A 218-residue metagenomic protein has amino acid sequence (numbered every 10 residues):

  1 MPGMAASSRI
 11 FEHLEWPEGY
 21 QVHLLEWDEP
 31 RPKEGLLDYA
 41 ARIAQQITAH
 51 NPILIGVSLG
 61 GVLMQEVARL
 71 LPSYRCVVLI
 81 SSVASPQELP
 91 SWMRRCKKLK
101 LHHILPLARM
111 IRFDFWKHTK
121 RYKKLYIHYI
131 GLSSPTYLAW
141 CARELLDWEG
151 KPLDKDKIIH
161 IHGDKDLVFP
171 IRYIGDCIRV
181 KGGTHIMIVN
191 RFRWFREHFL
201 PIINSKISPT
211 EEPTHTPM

Functional and structural regions predicted by a protein language model:
M1-H50, C96-I104, T184: Active-site catalytic motif of lipid deacylating hydrolases and related acyltransferases
L25-W27, Y173, I178-G183, I188-F192: Short glycine-rich catalytic loops that host catalytic nucleophiles or stabilize transition states across multiple
E34, G183-H198, H215: Catalytic histidine-centered segment of alpha/beta-hydrolase-like enzymes
L36, S85-K124, H128: Alpha-helical membrane-targeting segments
I55-M64: Gly/Ala-rich beta-loop-alpha elbow adjacent to hydrolase catalytic centers
R69-P106, D154, E212-P213: Flexible "cap/lid" loop of the alpha/beta hydrolase fold
R121-K155: Hydrophobic, aromatic-rich cap/lid helix
H160-H162, D166: Short beta-strand/loop motif that positions the catalytic acidic residue of the alpha/beta-hydrolase fold
